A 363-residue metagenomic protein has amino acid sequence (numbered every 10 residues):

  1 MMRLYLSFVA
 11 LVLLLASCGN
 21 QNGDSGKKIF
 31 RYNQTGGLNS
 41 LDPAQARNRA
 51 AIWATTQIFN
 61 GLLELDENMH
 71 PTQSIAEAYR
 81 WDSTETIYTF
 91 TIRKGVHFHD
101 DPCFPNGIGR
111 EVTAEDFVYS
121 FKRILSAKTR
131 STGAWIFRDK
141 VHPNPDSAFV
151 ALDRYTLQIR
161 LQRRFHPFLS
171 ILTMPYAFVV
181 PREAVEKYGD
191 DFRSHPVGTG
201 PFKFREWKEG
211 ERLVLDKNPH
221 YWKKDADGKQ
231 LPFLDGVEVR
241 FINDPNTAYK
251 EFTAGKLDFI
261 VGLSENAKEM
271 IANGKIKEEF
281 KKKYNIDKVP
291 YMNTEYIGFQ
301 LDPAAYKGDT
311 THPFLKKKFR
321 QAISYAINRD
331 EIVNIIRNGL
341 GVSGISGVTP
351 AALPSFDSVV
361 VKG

Functional and structural regions predicted by a protein language model:
M1-K28, H70, A148, E183: Short, low-complexity disordered leader/linker segments with a strong preference for bacterial N-terminal type II
C18-N22, E67, K94-R130, K203-N338 (+1 more regions): Extracytoplasmic/periplasmic ligand-capture domains
S25-I29, Q57, S74-A76, S83-I87 (+9 more regions): Extracytoplasmic
K27-N39, I87-F90, F117, L157-I159 (+3 more regions): Short, well-ordered beta-strand elements
N33-S83, K122, T129, V197: N-terminal lobe/hinge region of extracytoplasmic solute-binding protein
G36-I52, I75-A76, P102-I108, H166-A177 (+2 more regions): A structural "hinge/loop" feature
R80, T91, E111, D116-V118 (+3 more regions): Surface-exposed binding/hinge segments that line and control ligand-binding clefts or catalytic entry sites
V150, R154-Y155, L161-G236, N246-T247: Gly/Pro-rich hinge or "lid" segments in bacterial periplasmic/extracellular proteins
